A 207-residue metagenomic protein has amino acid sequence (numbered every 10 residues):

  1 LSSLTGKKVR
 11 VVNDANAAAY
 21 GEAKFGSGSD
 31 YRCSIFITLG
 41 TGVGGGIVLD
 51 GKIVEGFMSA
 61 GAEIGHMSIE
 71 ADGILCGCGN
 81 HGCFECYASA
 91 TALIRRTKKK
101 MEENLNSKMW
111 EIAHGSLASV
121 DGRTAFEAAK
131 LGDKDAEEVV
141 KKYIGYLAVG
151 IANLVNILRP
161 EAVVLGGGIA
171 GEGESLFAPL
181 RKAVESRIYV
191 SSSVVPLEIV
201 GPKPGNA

Functional and structural regions predicted by a protein language model:
L1-K7, G21-Y31, I53, S68-A207: ATP-binding/phosphotransfer module of carbohydrate and carboxylate kinases, centering on a glycine-rich
V9-N13: General beta-strand structural signal in soluble alpha/beta enzymes
D14, G40: Active-site glycine-centered loops adjacent to acidic/histidine catalytic or metal-binding residues that shape
S34-T38, G44-G46, G77, V164: Short glycine-aspartate micro-motif
T41-G42, V195: Short, basic and Ser/Thr-rich N-terminal targeting/leader segments
A60-E63: Structural signature of FAD isoalloxazine-binding scaffolds in flavoprotein oxidoreductases
